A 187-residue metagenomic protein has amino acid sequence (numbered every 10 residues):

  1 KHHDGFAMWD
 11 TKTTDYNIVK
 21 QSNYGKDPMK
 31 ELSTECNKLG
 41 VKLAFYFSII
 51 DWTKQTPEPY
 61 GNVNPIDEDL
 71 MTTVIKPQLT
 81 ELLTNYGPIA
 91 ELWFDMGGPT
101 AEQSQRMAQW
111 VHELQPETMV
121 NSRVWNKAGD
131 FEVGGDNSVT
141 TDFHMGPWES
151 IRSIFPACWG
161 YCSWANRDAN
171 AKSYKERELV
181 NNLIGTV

Functional and structural regions predicted by a protein language model:
K1-V187: Mature catalytic domains of secreted/periplasmic carbohydrate-active enzymes
